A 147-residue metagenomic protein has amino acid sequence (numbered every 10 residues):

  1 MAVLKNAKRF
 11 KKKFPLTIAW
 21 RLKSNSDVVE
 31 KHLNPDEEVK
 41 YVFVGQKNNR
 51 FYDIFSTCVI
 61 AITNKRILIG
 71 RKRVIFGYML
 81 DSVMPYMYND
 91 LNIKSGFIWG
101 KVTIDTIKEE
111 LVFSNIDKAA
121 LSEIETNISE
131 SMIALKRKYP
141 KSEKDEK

Functional and structural regions predicted by a protein language model:
M1-L22, S26-N34, Y52-D53, R73-K147: Acidic, Ser/Thr- and proline-rich intrinsically disordered linker/docking segments of eukaryotic scaffolds
E37-Y52: The phosphoinositide-binding surface of pleckstrin homology
K40-V42, A61-I62, L68, T103: Soluble periplasmic/extracytoplasmic beta-strand elements of cell-envelope proteins
G45, A61-T63, G100, S131: Small-side-chain structural scaffolding
N48-G77: Conserved beta-hairpin
